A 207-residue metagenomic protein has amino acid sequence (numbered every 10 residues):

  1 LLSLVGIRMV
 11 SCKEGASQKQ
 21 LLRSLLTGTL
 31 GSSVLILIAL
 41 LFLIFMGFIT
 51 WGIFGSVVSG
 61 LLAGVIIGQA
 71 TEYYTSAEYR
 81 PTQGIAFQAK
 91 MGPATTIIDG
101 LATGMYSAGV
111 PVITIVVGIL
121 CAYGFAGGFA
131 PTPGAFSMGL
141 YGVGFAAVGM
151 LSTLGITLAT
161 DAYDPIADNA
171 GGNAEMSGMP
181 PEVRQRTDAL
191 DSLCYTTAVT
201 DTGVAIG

Functional and structural regions predicted by a protein language model:
L1-G207: Hydrophobic packing and interface segments
